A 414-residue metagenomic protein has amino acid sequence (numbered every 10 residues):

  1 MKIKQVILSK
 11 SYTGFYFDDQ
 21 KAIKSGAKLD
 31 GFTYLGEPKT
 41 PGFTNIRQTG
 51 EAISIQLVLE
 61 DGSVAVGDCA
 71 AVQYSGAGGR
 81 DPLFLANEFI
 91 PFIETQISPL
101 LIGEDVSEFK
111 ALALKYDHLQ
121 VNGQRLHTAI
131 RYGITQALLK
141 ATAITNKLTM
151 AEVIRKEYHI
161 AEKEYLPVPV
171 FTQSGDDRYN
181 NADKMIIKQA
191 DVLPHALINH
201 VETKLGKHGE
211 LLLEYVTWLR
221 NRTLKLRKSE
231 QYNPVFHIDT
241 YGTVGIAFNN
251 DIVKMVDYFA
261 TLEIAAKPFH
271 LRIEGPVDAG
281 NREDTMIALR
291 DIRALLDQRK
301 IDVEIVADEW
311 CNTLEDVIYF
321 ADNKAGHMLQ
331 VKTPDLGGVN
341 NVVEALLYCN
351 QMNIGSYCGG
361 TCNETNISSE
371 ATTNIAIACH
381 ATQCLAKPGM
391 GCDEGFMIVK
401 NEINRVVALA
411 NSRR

Functional and structural regions predicted by a protein language model:
M1-Q5, C392-R414: N-terminal charge/polar-biased segments
M1-Q56: Short, Gly/Pro- and small/polar-rich lid/capping loops
M1-V6, I187-A190, N233, P268 (+2 more regions): A broad structural signal for short, well-ordered beta-strand segments within beta-sheet-rich domains
E51-D61, A65-A71, Y179-P194, D257-T261 (+1 more regions): Short beta-strand elements
V58, V64-L148: Metal- or metallocofactor-binding catalytic centers and their adjacent structured scaffolds across diverse enzyme
G78-G79, N199-V201, Q330: Short small-residue beta-strand/loop micro-motif enriched in glycine and branched aliphatics
Q120-L296, D302, V306-E309: Active-site-facing alpha/beta catalytic cores
L226-A378, L385-E402: Catalytic core of soluble alpha/beta enzymes
